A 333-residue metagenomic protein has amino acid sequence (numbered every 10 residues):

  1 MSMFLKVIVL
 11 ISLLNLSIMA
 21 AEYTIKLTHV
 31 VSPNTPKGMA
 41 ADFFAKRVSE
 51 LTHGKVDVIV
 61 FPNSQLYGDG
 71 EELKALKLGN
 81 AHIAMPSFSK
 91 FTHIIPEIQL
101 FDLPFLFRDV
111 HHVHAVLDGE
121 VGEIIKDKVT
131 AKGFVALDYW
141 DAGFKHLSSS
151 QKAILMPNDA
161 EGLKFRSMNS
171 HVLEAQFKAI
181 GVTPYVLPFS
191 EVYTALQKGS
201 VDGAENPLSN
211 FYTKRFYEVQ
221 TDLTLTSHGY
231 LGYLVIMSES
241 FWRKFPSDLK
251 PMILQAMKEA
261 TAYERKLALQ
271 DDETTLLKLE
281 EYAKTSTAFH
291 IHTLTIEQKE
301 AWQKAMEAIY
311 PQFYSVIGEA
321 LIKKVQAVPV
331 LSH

Functional and structural regions predicted by a protein language model:
M1-M3: N-terminal secretory signal peptides that target proteins for export/translocation
K6-S17: Bacterial N-terminal signal peptides
A21-H112, E120-V121, D127-H333: N-terminal secretory/targeting leader peptides
